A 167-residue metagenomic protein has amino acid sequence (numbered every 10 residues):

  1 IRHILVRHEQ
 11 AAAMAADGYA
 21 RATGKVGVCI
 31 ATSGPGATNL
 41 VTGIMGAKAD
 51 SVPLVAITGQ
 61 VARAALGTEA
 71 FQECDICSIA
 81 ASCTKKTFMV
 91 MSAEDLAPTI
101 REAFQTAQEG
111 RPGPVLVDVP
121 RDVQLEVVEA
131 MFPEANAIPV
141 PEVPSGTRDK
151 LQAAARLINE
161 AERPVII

Functional and structural regions predicted by a protein language model:
I1-I167: N-terminal alpha/beta PP-like core and its mobile active-site loop of ThDP/TPP-dependent enzymes
